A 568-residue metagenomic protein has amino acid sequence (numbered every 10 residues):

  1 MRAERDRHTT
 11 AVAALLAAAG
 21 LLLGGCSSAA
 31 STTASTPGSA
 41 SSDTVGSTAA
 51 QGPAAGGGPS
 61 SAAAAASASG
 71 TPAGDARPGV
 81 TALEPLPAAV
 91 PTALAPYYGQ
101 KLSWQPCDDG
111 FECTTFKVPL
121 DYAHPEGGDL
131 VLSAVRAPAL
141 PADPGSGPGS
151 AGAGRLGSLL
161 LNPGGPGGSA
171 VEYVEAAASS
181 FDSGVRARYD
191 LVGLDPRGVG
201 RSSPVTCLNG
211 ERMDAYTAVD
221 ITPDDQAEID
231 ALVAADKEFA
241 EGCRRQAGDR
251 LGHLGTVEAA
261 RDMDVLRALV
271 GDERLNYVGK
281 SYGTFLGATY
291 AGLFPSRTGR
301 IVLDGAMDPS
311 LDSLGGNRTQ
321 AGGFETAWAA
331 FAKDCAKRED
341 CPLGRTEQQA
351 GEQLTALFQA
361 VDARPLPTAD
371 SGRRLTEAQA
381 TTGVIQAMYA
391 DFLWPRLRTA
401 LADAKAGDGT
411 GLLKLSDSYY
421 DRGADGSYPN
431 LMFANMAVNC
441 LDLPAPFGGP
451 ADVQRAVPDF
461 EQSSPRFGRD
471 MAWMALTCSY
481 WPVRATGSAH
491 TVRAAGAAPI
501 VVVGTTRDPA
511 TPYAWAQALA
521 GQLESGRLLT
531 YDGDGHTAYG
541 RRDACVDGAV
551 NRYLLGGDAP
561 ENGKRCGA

Functional and structural regions predicted by a protein language model:
R2-T10, A14, S27-I221, A227 (+6 more regions): Catalytic-loop region of hydrolases
L22-G25: C-terminal motif of bacterial Sec signal peptides marking the signal peptidase cleavage site
E84, G351-A498, R542: Alpha/beta-hydrolase fold active-site neighborhood
S169, R261, G279-A291: Glycine-rich nucleophile elbow surrounding the catalytic serine of serine-hydrolase chemistry
T206-A218, T289-E352, T399-K414, S418-A424: A catalytic-pocket lid/entrance helix-loop region that shapes and gates access to the active site across common
V270-Y282: Alpha/beta-hydrolase fold nucleophile elbow
P509-A514: Conserved alpha/beta-hydrolase "acid-adjacent" motif
D532-A538: Histidine-bearing beta->alpha loop at or near hydrolase active sites
